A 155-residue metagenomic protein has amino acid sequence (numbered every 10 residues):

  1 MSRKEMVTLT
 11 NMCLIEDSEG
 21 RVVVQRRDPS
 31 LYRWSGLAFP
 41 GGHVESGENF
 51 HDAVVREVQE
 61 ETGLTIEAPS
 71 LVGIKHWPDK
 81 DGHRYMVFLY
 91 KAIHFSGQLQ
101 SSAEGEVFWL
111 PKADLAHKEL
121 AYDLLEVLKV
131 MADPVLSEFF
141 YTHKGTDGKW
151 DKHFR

Functional and structural regions predicted by a protein language model:
M1-V22, H43: Conserved N-terminal beta-strand and adjoining loop/helix that marks the start of the Nudix/MutT-like hydrolase domain
T8, W34, F39, I66 (+1 more regions): Short connector loops at helix/strand junctions that flank enzyme active sites, especially segments positioning acidic
I15, L89-I93, W109: Short, well-ordered beta-strand micro-motif
R21-R56, G148-R155: Conserved Nudix-box catalytic region and its N-terminal flanking loop in Nudix hydrolases and closely related
T65-G73: A short coil-to-beta-strand element that immediately follows conserved catalytic motifs
W77-Q98, E126-M131: Active-site-adjacent beta-strand/loop module that shapes the phosphate/pyrophosphate-binding cleft
Q100-A132, D151-F154: NUDIX/MutT-family hydrolases
M131-R155: Charged phosphate-binding loop/patch that engages nucleotide di/tri-phosphates or the phosphate backbone of nucleic
